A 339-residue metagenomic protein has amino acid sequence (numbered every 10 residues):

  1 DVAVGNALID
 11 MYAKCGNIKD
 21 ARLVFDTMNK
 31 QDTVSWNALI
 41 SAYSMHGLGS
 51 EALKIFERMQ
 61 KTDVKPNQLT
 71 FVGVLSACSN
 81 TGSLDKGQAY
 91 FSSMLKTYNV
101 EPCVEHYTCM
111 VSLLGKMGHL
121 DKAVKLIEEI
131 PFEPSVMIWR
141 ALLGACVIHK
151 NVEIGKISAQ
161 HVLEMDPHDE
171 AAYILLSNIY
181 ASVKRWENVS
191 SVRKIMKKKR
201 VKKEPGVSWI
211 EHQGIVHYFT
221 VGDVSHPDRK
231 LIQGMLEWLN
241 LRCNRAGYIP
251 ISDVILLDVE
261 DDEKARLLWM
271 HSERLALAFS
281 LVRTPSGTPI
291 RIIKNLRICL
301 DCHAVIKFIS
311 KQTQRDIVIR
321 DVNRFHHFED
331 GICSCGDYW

Functional and structural regions predicted by a protein language model:
D1-W339: Terminal (and in a subset, N-terminal) low-complexity or junction segments at the ends of helical repeat RNA-binding
